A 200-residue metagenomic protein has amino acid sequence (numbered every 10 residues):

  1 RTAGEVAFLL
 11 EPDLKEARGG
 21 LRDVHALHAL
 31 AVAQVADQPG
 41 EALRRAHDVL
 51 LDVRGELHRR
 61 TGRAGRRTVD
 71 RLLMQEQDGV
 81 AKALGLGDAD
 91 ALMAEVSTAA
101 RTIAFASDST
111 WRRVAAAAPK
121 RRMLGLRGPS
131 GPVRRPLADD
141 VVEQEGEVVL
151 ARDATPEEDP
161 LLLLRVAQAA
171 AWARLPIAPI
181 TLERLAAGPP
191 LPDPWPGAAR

Functional and structural regions predicted by a protein language model:
R1-R200: A nucleotide- and high-energy phosphate-metabolite-utilizing enzyme signature
